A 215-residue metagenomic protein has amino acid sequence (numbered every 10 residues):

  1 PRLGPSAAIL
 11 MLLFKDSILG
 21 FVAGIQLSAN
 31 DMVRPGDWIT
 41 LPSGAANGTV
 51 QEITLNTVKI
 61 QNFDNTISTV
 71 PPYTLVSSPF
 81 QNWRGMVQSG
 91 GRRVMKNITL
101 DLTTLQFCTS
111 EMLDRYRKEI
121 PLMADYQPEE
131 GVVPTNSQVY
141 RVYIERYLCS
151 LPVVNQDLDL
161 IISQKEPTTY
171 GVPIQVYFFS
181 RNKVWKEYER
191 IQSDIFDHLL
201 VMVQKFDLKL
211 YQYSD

Functional and structural regions predicted by a protein language model:
P1-Q26, N30: Hydrophobic alpha-helical transmembrane segments and their immediate juxtamembrane helical boundaries in integral
A8-I9, T57-K59, F107-C108, T169-G171 (+1 more regions): Flexible loop/turn segments at secondary-structure boundaries
F21, I25, N56, W83 (+3 more regions): Conserved, well-folded catalytic cores of nucleic-acid-processing and energy-transducing macromolecular machines
F21-A23, Q51, N56-D64, E111-L113 (+2 more regions): Short, Lys/Arg-enriched charge-dense amphipathic segments
G24-P35, L55, F63, I195-D215: Long hydrophobic alpha-helices with heptad-repeat/coiled-coil character
Q26-R141: Soluble accessory domains appended to multi-pass membrane transport proteins
K118-D215: Long, non-transmembrane cytosolic or organellar matrix-exposed soluble domains/tails of integral membrane proteins
